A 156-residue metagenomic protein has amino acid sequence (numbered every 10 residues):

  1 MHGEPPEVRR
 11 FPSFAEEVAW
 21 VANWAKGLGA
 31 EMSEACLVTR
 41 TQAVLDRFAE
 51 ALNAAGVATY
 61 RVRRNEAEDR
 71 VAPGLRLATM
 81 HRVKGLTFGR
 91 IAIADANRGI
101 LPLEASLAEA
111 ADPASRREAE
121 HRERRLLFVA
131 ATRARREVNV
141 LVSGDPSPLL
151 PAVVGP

Functional and structural regions predicted by a protein language model:
M1-R61, E66-R70: Helicase P-loop NTPase motor core
E4-P6, P73-L75, G89: Change "...and in nucleic-acid phosphodiester-cleaving endonucleases..." to "...and in nucleic-acid processing enzymes
E31-E34, A78-S143, L149-P151: Conserved helicase C-terminal RecA-like lobe
V44-R47, P146-L150: Short, charged/polar "capping" segments at the starts of alpha-helices and the immediately preceding loops
E50-A54, S106-A108, V153-G155: Short, glycine/charged-enriched secondary-structure capping and boundary segments
N65-R76, M80-K84: Conserved motor-coupling elements within RecA-like helicase/translocase cores
A67, D145-P146: Positions that flank functional sites
